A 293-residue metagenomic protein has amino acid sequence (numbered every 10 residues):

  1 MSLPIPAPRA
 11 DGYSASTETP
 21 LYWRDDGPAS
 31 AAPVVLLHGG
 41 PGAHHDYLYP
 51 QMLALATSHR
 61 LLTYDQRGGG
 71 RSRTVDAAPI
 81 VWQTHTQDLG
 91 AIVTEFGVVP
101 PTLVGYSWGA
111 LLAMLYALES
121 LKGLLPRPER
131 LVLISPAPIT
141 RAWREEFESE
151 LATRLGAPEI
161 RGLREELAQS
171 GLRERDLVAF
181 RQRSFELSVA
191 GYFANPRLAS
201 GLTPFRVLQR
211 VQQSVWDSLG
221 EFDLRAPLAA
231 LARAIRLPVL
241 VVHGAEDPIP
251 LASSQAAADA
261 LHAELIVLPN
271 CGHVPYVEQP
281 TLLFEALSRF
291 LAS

Functional and structural regions predicted by a protein language model:
E18-T74: Conserved HGGG/HGGXW glycine-rich cap/lid loop of the alpha/beta-hydrolase fold
G68-W108, E285: Active-site loop/oxyanion-hole signature of alpha/beta-hydrolase fold enzymes
V99-E145: Conserved hydrolase catalytic core segment
E129-G171: Flexible "cap/lid" loop of the alpha/beta hydrolase fold
E165-S218, F222: Conserved alpha/beta-hydrolase catalytic His-Asp/Glu region
I235, V241-H243: Short beta-strand/loop motif that positions the catalytic acidic residue of the alpha/beta-hydrolase fold
P248-S253: Conserved alpha/beta-hydrolase "acid-adjacent" motif
C271-F284: Catalytic histidine-centered segment of alpha/beta-hydrolase-like enzymes
